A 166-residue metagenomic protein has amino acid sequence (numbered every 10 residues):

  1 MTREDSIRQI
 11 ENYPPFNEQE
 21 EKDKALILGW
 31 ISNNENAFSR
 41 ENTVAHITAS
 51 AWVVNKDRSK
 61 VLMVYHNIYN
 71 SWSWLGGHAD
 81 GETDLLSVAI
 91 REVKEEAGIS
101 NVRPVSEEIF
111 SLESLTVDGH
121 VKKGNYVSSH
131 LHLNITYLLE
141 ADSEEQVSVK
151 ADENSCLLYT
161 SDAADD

Functional and structural regions predicted by a protein language model:
M1-D23: Predominantly extracellular/luminal regions of secreted and cell-surface proteins, especially disulfide-bonded
P15-S50: Acidic, metal-coordinating catalytic segment for phosphate/diphosphate chemistry, firing primarily on the Nudix
S39-S71: A glycine-rich, hydrophobic loop/mini-helix early in the fold
V53, L138-E140, L158: Short, well-ordered beta-strand micro-motif
S59-S100: Conserved Nudix-box catalytic region and its N-terminal flanking loop in Nudix hydrolases and closely related
G98-E145: Active-site segment of metal-dependent pyrophosphate-handling enzymes, primarily the Nudix hydrolase catalytic core
Y137, Y159-D166: Conserved small/polar residues in nucleotide/adenosyl-binding loops
E145-S161: C-terminal/domain-terminus segments
